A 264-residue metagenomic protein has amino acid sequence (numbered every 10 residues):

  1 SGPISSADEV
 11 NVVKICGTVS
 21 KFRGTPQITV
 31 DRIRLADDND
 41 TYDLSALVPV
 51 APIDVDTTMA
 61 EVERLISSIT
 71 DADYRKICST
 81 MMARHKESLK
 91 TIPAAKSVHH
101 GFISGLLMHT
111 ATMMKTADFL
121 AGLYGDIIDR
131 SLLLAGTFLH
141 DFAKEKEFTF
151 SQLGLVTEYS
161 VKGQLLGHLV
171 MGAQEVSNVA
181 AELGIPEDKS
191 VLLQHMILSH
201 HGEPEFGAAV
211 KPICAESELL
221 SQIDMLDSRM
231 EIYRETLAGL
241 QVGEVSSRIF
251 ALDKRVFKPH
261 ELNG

Functional and structural regions predicted by a protein language model:
S1-C16: Short nucleic-acid-contacting surface segments enriched for D/E, G, S/T with interspersed K/R
V10, M113, D224: Divalent metal-coordination and catalytic microenvironments
T18-R23: Short, charged beta-turn/beta-strand-edge "cap" motif at the junction between a beta-strand and an adjacent loop
T25-P93: Extended, charge-rich, solvent-exposed interface segments
L44-V50, H100-I103, S160-Q164: A ubiquitous short alpha-helical element
Y74-D118, L139-E147: A short mid-domain helix/strand-loop element embedded in enzyme catalytic domains that forms or borders the active-site
V98, M108, F119-L240: Divalent metal-dependent catalytic cores for phosphoryl transfer on phosphate-bearing substrates
S221, G243-R255, H260-G264: N-terminal intrinsically disordered, cationic/polar leader segments that include organellar targeting peptides
